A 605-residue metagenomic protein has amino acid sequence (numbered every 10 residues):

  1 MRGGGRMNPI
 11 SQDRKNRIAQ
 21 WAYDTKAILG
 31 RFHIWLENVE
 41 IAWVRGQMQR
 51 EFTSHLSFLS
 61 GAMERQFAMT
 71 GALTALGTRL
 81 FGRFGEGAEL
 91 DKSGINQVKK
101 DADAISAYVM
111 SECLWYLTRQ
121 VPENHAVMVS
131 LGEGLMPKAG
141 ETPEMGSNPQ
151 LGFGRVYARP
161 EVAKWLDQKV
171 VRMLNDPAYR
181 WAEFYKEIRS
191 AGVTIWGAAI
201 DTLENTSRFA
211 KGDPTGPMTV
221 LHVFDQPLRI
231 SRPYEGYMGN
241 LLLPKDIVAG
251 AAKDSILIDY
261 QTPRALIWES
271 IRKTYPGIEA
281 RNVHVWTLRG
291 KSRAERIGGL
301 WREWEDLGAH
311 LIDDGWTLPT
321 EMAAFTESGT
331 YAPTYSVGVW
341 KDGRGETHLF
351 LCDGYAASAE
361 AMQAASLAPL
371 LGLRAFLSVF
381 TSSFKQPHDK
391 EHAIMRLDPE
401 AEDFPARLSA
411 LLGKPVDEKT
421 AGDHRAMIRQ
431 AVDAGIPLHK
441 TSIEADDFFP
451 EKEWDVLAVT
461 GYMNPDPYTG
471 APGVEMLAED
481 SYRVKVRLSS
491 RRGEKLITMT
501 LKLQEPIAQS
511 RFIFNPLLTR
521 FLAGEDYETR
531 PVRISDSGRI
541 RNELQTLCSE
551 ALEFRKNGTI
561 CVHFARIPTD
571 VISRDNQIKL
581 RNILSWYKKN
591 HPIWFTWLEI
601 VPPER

Functional and structural regions predicted by a protein language model:
M1-R6: Short, Lys/Arg-enriched N-terminal segments with co-localized hydrophobic residues within the first ~10-30 amino acids
N8-E112, N124-H125, P214-W268: Conserved phosphate-binding loops in N-terminal lobes of ATP-dependent enzymes of the actin/Hsp70/sugar-kinase
R14-R17, W21-D24, I28-R31, W35 (+15 more regions): General structural feature for long, well-ordered alpha-helical segments within catalytic domains of soluble enzymes
S106-Q226, W316-L318, M322-T326: Flexible, acidic active-site loops/lids enriched in D/E/S/T/G that coordinate Mg2+ and/or position polar
Q120-L131, L311-W316, E321-M322, F376-F380 (+3 more regions): Flexible, glycine/charged-enriched surface loops at secondary-structure junctions
P122, P143-S147, R155-V193, A357-S358 (+7 more regions): Exposed regions on extracellular, virion, or secretory-pathway luminal proteins
L135-P137, P214-M427, D433-P437, R520-A523 (+1 more regions): Conserved mixed alpha/beta catalytic, RNA-binding, or beta-rich assembly cores of soluble enzyme, regulatory
E402, A406-D526, P531-W594: Internal helix-turn-beta structural module
